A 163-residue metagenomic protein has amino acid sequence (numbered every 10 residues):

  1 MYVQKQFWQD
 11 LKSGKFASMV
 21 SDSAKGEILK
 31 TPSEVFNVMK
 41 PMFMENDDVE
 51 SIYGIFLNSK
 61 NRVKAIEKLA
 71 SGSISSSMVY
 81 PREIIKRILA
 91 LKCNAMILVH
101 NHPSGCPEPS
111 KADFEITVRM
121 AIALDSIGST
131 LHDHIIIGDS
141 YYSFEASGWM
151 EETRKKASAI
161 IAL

Functional and structural regions predicted by a protein language model:
M1-A17, K25, N58-K60, A70 (+1 more regions): Active-site-proximal loop/helix of nucleotide/amide-processing enzymes and allied scaffolds
E27, V35-S77: Mobile, glycine- and charge-enriched loop segments and immediately flanking short secondary-structure elements within
P32: Acidic-basic catalytic patches of nuclease active cores, encompassing PD-(D/E)XK and other metal-cofactor nuclease
